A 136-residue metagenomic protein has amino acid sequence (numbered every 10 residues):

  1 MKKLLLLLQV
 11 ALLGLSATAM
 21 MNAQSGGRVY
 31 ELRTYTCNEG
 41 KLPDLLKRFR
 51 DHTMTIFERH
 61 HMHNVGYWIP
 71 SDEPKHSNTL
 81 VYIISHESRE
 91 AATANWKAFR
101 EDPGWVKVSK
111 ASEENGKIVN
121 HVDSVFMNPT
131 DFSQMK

Functional and structural regions predicted by a protein language model:
M1-S25: Bacterial Sec-dependent N-terminal signal peptides
L5, Q24-G26, K47-V65, S85-F126: An amphipathic, aromatic/His-enriched active-site/gating alpha helix that lines ligand/cofactor pockets
S25-L46, H52, I56, P129-K136: Surface-exposed interaction/gating patches
V29-E31, H60, H76-L80, N120: Residues that flank catalytic or metal-binding motifs in active/ligand-binding sites
T36, I83-S85: Short hydrophobic/aromatic beta-strand micro-patches that form the beta-sheet surface supporting nucleotide- or nucleic
P70-H76, E114-K117: A short beta-turn/loop motif at secondary-structure boundaries
S71-E73, V106-S109, S133-Q134: Short solvent-exposed beta->alpha transition segments
L80, E113, F126-Q134: A general structural signal for short secondary-structure boundary/capping elements
